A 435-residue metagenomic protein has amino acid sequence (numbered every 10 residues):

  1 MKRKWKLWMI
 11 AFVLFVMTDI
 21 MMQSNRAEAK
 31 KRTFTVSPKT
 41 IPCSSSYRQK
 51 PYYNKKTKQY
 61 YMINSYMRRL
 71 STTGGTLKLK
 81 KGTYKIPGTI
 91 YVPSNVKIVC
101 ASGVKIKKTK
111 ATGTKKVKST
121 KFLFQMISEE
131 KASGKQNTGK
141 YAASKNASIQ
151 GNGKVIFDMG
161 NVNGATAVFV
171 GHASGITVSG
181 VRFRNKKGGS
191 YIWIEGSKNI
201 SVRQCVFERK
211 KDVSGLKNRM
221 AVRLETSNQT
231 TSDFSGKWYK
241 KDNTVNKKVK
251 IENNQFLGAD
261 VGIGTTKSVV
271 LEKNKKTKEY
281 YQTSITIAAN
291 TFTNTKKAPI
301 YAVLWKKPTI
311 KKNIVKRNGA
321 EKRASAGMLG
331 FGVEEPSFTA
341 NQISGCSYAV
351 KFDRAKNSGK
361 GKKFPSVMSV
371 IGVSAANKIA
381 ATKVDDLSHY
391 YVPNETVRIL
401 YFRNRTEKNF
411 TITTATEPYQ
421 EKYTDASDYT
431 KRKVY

Functional and structural regions predicted by a protein language model:
M1-M9: Bacterial N-terminal signal peptides that target proteins for export
I10-I20: Bacterial N-terminal signal peptides
D19-K31: Sec-dependent signal peptide cleavage junction
S44-K80, T114-K115, T120, S128-K131: Acidic Gly/Asp/Thr-rich repetitive segments characteristic of extracellular carbohydrate-active and adhesion proteins
Y84-V99, K107-S148, M159-G175, Y191-S197: Extracellular beta-strand-rich solenoid/capping regions of secreted or surface-exposed proteins that bind or remodel
K85-T89, K108-A111, D158-A167, K186-I194 (+8 more regions): Short glycine/acidic-rich loop motifs that flank beta-strands on beta-rich extracellular proteins
A101-G103, K145-I156, S174-N185, K198-K211 (+5 more regions): Right-handed parallel beta-helix
K217-R219, M328, P336, C346-F352 (+1 more regions): Predominantly polar beta-repeat domains that present long G/T/S/D/N-rich surfaces used to bind, process, or adhere
